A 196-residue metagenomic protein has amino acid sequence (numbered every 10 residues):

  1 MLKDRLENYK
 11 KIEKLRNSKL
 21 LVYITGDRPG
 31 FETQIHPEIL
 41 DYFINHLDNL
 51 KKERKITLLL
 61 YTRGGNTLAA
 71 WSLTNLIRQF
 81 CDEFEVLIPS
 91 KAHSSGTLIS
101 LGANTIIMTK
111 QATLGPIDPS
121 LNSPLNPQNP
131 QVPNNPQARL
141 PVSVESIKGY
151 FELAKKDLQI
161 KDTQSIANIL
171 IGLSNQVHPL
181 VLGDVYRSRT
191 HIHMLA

Functional and structural regions predicted by a protein language model:
M1-L98, G102-A196: Terminal-region recognition feature
